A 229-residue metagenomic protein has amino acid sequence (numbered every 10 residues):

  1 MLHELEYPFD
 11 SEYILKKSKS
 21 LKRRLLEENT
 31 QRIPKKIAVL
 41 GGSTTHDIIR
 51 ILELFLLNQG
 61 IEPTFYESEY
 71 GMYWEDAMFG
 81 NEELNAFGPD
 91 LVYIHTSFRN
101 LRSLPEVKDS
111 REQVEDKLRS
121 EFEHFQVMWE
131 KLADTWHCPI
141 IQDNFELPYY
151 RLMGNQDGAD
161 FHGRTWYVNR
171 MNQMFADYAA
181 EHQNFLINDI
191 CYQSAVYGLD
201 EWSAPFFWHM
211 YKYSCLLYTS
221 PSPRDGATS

Functional and structural regions predicted by a protein language model:
L2-S68: Serine-esterase "nucleophile elbow" of acetyl-processing enzymes
L26-P34, I51, Q59-S68, W74-L217: Alpha-helical cap/lid subdomain in secreted, periplasmic, or secretory-pathway luminal O-acyl-processing enzymes
Y218-P223: Conserved small/polar residues in nucleotide/adenosyl-binding loops
A227-T228: Ala/Thr-enriched low-complexity intrinsically disordered regions
